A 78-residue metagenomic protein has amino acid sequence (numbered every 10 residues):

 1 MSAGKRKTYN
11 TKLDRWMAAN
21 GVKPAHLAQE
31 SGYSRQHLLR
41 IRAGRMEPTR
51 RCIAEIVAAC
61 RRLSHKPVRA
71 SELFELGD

Functional and structural regions predicted by a protein language model:
M1-H26, E30: A short, Lys/Arg-rich alpha-helix, primarily the initiator
H26, H37, E72: Residues in the helix-turn-helix
S31-Y33, R61-R62: A short, basic/aromatic helix-end/turn motif that makes direct DNA contacts
Y33-P48: Recognition helix of helix-turn-helix/homeodomain-like DNA-binding domains that insert into the DNA major groove
L39-R40, A54-V57, F74: Key DNA-contacting residues within the recognition helix of helix-turn-helix
R51-A70: DNA major-groove recognition helix of helix-turn-helix/homeodomain DNA-binding modules
